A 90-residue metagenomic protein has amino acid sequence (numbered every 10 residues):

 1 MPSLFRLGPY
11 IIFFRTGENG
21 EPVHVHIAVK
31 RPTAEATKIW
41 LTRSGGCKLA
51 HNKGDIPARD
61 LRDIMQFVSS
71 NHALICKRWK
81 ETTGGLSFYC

Functional and structural regions predicted by a protein language model:
M1-V23: Short, charged/polar N-terminal "headpieces" of proteins
L7, T16, S44-G45, G84: Feature targets compositionally biased, intrinsically disordered low-complexity regions with long contiguous runs
I11-F14, V25, A73, C90: Compositionally biased, intrinsically disordered low-complexity regions enriched in proline and serine
G17-A58: A short, structured beta-strand/loop element
K53-C90: Acidic, low-complexity intrinsically disordered segments
